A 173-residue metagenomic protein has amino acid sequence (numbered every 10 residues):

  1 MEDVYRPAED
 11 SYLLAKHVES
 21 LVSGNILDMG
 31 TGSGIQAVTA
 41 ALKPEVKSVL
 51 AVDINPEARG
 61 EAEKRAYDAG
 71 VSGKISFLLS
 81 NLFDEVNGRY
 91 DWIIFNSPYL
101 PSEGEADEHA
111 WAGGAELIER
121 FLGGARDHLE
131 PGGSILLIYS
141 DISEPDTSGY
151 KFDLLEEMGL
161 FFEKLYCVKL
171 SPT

Functional and structural regions predicted by a protein language model:
M1, L78-S80, L155-E157: Conserved beta-strand termini and adjacent loop/short-helix elements that scaffold enzyme active sites in alpha/beta
M1-P7: Class I SAM-dependent methyltransferase Rossmann-like catalytic core, especially the SAM/SAH-binding loop
V4, K16, L117-K169: Conserved Class I SAM-dependent methyltransferase catalytic core
P7-S102: Conserved SAM/SAH cofactor-binding pocket of Class I
E63-K64, E105-E108, S148-Y150: Short amphipathic alpha-helical segments
Y90, E105-D107, K164-Y166: Short aromatic-enriched loop/helix-cap "lid" or pocket-rim segments at secondary-structure transitions that line
S97-R120: Mobile active-site "lid"/loop adjacent to the S-adenosyl-L-methionine
T173: Flexible, glycine-/basic-rich loop-and-beta segments that form/coincide with the SAM-dependent methyltransferase
